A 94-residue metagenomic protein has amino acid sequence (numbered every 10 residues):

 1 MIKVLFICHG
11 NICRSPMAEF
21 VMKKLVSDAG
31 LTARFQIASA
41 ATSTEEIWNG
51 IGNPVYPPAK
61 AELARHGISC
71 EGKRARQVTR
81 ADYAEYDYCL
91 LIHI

Functional and structural regions predicted by a protein language model:
M1-I94: Short polar/charged helix/loop
